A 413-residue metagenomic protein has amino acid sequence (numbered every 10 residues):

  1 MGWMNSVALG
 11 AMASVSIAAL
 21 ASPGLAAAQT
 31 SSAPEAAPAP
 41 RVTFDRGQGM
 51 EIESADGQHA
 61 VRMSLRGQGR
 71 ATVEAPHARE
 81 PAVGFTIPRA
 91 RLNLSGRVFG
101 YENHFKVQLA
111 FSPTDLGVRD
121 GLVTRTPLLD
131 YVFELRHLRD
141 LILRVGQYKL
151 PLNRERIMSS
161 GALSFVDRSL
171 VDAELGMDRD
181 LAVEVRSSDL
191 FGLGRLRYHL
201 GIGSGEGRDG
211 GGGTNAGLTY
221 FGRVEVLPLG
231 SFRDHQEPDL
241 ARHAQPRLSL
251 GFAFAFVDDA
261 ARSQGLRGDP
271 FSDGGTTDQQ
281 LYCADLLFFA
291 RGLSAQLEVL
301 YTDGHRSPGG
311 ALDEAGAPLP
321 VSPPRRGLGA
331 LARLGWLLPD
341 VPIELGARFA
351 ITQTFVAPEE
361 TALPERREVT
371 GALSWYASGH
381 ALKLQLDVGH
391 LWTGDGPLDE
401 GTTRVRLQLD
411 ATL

Functional and structural regions predicted by a protein language model:
M1-A37: Cleavable N-terminal export/targeting peptides
P23, R168, L312-D313: Juxtamembrane helix-loop transition sites at the ends of transmembrane segments in multi-pass membrane proteins
A33-T43, P76-R79, A244-L413: Outer-membrane beta-barrel pore domains
G47-R208, G212-S231, Q236-S249, F254-F256 (+3 more regions): Outer membrane beta-barrel
